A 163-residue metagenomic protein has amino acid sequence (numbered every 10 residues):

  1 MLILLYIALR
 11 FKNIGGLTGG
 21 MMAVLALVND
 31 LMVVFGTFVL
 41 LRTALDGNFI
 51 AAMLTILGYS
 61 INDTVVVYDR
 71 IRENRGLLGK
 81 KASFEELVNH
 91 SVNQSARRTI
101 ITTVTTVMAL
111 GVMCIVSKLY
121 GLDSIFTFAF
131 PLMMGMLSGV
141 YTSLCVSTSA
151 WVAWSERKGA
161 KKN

Functional and structural regions predicted by a protein language model:
M1, M21, L25-V28, I71 (+7 more regions): Hydrophobic residues within alpha-helical transmembrane segments of multi-pass solute transporters/permease subunits
M1-N48, I115-D123: Interfacial segments of transmembrane alpha-helices in multi-pass membrane proteins
Y6-L9, R42, I101-V152: Hydrophobic, glycine/alanine-rich multi-pass transmembrane helices and their short helix-loop junctions in large
K12-G16, G79-S91, Y120, S124: Juxtamembrane loop-helix boundary motifs flanking transmembrane segments in multi-pass membrane proteins
T18-L40, M53-S60, T127-Y141: Small-residue-enriched core segments of transmembrane alpha-helices in multipass membrane transport and channel
M22, L54, A82, V88 (+3 more regions): Flexible domain-boundary/linker segments
T43-I101, V146, V152-N163: Cytosolic juxtamembrane regions of multi-pass inner-membrane proteins
